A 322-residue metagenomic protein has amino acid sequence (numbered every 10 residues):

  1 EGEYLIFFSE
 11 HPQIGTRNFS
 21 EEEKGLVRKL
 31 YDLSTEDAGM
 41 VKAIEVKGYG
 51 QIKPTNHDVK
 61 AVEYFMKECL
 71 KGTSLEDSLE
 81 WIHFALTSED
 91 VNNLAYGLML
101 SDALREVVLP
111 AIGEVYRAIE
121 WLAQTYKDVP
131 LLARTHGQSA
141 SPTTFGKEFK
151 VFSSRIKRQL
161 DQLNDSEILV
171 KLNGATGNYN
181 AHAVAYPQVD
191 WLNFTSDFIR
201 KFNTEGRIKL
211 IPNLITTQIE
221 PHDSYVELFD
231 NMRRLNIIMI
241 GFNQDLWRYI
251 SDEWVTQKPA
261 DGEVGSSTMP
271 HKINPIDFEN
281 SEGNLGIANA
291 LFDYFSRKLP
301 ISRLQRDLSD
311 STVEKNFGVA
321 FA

Functional and structural regions predicted by a protein language model:
E1-H182, Y186-I199, G265-S266, I276-E282: A helix-coil-helix interface module used to build multimeric assemblies and to scaffold catalytic/cofactor sites
I6, E10, R248, D252 (+4 more regions): Short, well-ordered loop/turn and helix-capping segments at boundaries between secondary-structure elements and domains
L100-S101, V108, F149, P221 (+4 more regions): Amphipathic alpha-helical coiled-coil segments and their boundaries
G174-G177, P259-V264, Q305, S309-T312: A glycine-rich phosphate-binding loop feature that marks nucleotide/adenosyl-phosphate handling sites
Y186-N289: Acidic, glycine-rich loop-and-beta core segments that form the ion-binding/anion-interacting portion of active sites
I287-A322: Long, amphipathic alpha-helical stalk/connector segments used for oligomerization, subunit docking, or mechanical
